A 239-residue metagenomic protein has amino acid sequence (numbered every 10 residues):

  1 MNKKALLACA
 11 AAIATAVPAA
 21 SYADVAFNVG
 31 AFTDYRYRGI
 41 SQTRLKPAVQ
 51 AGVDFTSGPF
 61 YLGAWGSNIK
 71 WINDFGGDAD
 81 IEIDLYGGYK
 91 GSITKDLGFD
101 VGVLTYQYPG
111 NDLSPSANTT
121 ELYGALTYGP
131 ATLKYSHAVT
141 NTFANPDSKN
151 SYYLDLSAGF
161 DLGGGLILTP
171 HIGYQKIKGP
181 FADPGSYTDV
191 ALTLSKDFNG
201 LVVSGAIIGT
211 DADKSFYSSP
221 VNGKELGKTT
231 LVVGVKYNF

Functional and structural regions predicted by a protein language model:
N2-C9, A20-F239: Outer-membrane beta-barrel proteins
A16-P18: N-terminal signal peptide c-region/cleavage motif recognized by signal peptidases
